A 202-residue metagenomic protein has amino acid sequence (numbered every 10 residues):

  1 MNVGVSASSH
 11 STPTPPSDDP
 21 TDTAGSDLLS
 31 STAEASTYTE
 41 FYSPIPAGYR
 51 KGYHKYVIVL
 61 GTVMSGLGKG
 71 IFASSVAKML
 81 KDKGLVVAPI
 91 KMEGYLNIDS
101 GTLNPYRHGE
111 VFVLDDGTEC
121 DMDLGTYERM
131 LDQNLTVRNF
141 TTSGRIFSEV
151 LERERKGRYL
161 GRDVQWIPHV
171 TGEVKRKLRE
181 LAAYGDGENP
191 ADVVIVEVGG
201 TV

Functional and structural regions predicted by a protein language model:
M1-V202: Flexible phosphate-sensing "switch/lid" loops adjacent to ATP/NTP-binding sites across phosphate-transfer
